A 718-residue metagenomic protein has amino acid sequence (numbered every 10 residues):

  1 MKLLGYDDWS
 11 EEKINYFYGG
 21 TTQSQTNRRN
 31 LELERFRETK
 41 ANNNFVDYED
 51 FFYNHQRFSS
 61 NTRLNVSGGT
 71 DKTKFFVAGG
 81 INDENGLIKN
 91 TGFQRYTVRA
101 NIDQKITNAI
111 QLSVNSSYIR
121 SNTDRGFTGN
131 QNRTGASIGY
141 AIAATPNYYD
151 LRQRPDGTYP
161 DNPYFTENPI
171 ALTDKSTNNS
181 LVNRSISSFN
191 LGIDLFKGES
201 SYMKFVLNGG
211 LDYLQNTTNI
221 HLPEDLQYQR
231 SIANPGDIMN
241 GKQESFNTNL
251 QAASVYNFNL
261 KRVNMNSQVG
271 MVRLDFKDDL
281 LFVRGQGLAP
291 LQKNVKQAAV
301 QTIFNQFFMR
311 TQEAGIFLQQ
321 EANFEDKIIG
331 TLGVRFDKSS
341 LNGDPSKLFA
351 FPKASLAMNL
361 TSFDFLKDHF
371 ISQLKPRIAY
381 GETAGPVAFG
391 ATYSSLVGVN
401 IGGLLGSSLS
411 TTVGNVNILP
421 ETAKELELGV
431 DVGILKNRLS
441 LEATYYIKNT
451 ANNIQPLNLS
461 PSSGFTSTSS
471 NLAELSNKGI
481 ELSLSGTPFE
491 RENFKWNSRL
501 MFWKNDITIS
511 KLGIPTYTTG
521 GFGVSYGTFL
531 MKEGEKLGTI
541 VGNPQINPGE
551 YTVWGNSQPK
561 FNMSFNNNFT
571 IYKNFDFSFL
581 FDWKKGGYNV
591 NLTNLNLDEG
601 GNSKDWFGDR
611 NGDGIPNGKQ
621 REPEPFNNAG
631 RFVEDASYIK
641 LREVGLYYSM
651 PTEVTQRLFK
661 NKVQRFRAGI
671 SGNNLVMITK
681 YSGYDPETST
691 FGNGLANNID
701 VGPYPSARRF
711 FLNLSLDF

Functional and structural regions predicted by a protein language model:
M1-K89, F127-N130, D174-K175, N179 (+1 more regions): Residues embedded in well-ordered regular secondary structure
M1-N30, I119-P160, F282, L374-V399 (+3 more regions): A surface-exposed, glycine/aromatic-enriched loop/edge motif typical of exported proteins
E32-T39, L404-S410, N449-L472, D506-S557 (+3 more regions): Surface-exposed, extracytoplasmic segments of Gram-negative outer-membrane nutrient-acquisition systems
R35-S67, D71, P223, I232-I329 (+4 more regions): Outer-membrane beta-barrel transmembrane domain signature of Gram-negative proteins, especially the mid-to-C-terminal
T70-R152, T177-N216, D237-K277, F282 (+10 more regions): Transmembrane beta-barrel strand/turn architecture of Gram-negative outer membrane proteins
I170-S176, V300-F317, N400-S440, T468-R491 (+3 more regions): Outer-membrane beta-barrel signature, preferentially recognizing the C-terminal barrel domain of Gram-negative
K277-Q301, D364-T422, R438-L475, G513-Q545: Solvent-exposed loop/turn elements at secondary-structure boundaries
H369-I371, N602, D613-F718: Membrane-interface anchoring segments and C-terminal beta-barrel signals
